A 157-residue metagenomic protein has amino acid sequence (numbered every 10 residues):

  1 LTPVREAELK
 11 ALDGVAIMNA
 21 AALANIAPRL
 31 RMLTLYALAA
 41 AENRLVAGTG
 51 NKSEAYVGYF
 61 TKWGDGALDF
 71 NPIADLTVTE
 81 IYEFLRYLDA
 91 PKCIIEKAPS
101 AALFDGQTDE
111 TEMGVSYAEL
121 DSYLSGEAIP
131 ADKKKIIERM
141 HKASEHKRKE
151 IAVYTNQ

Functional and structural regions predicted by a protein language model:
L1-R29, L33-L45, T49-Q157: ATP/NTP-dependent adenylation/nucleotidyl-transfer catalytic domains that generate, transfer, or process NMP-activated
